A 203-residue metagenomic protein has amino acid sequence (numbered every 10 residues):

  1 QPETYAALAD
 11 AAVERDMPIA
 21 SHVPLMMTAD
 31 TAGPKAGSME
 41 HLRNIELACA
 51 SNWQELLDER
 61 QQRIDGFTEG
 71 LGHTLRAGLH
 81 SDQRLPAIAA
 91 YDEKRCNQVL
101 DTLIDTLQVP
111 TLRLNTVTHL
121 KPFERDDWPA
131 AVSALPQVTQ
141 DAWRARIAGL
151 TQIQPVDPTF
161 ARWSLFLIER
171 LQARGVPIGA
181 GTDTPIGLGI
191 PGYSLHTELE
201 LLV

Functional and structural regions predicted by a protein language model:
Q1-F67, A90-K94, G181: Active-site loop-helix segments enriched in His/Asp/Glu that coordinate and activate a nucleophilic water at divalent
I45-E200: Active-site neighborhoods of metal-dependent hydrolases
